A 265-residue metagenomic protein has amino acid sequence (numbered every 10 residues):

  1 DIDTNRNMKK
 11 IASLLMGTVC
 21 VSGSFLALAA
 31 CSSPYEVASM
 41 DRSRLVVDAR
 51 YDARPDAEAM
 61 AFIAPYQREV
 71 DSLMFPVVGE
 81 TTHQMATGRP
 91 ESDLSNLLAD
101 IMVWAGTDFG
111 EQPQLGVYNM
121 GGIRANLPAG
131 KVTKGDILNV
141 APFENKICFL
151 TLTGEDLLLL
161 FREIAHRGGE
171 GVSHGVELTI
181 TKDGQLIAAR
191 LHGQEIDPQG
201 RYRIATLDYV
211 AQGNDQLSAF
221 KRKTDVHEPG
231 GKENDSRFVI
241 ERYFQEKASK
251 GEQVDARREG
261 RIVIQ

Functional and structural regions predicted by a protein language model:
D1-N5: Intrinsic-disorder-associated, low-complexity terminal segments enriched in Asp/Asn/His/Tyr and depleted of Lys/Arg
R6-C20: Bacterial N-terminal signal peptides that target proteins for export
A27-A30: C-terminal motif of bacterial Sec signal peptides marking the signal peptidase cleavage site
S33-D48, L97-A99, V103-A105, E111-G116 (+1 more regions): Feature captures C-terminal
M40, R44-N126: Hard-cation-handling environments
